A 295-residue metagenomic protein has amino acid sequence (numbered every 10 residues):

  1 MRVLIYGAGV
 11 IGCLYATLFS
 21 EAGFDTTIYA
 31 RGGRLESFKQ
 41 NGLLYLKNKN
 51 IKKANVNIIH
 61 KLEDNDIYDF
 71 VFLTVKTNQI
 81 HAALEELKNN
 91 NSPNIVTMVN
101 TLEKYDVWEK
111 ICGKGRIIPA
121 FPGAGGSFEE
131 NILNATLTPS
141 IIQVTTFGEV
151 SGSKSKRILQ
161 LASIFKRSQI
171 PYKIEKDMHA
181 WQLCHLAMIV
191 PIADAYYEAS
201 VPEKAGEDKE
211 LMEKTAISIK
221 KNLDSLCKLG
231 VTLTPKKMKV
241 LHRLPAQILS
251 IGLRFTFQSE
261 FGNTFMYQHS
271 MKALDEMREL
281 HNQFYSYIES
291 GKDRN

Functional and structural regions predicted by a protein language model:
M1-K53: NAD(P)+-binding Rossmann beta1-loop-alpha1 motif at the extreme N-terminus of oxidoreductases
V3, D25-T26, I95, I117 (+1 more regions): Hydrophobic anchor at the start of a short beta-strand that flanks the dinucleotide cofactor-binding loop
F24, I170, V231: Short phosphate-binding/catalytic loops that engage adenosine nucleotides
N50-N134: Rossmann-like NAD(P)(H) cofactor-binding subdomain of soluble oxidoreductases
D106-W181: Rossmann-fold dinucleotide-binding core
S163-F165, L211-K236: Flavin-binding catalytic cores
H179-G206, E210-L223: Active-site-proximal catalytic alpha-helix in oxidoreductases
C227-N295: NAD(P)-dependent Rossmann-like dehydrogenase/reductase catalytic/cofactor-binding core
